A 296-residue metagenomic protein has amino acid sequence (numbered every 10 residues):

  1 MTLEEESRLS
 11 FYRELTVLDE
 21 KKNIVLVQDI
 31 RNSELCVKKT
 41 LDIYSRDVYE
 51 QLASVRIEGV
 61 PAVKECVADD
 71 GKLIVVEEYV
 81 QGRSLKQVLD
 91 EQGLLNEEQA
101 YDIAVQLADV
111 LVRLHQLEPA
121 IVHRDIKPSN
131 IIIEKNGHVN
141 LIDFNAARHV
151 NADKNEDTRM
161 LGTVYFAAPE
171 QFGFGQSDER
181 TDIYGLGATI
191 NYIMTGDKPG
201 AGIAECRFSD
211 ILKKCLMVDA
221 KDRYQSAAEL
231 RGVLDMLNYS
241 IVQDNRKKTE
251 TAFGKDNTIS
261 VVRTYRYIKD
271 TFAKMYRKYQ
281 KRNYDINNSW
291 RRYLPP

Functional and structural regions predicted by a protein language model:
R8-E50: ATP-binding glycine-rich loop module of kinase domains
R56-E65: Conserved HxN/HPN-centered segment at the entrance to the catalytic loop of eukaryotic protein kinase-like domains
D70-S84, V88: Conserved short submotifs of the Hanks-type protein kinase catalytic core that shape the nucleotide-binding pocket
I103-A104: Activation segment signature within eukaryotic-like protein kinase domains
H115-I133: Catalytic-loop of the protein kinase fold
E156-E170: Conserved activation segment of eukaryotic-like protein kinases, specifically the C-terminal portion of the activation
R223: Conserved HRD-motif arginine in the catalytic loop of eukaryotic-like protein kinases
V242-P296: Regulatory extensions appended to serine/threonine kinase catalytic cores
